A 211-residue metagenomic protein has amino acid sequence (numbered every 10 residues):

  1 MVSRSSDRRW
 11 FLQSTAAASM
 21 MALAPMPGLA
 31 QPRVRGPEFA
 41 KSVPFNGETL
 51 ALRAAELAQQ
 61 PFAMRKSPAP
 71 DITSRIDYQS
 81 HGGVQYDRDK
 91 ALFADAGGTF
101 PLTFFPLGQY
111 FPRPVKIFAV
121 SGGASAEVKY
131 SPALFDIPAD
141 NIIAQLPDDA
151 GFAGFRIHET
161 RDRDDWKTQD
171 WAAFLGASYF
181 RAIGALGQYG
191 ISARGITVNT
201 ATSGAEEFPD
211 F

Functional and structural regions predicted by a protein language model:
M1-S19: N-terminal secretory signal peptides and thylakoid transit peptides that target proteins across membranes
R4, P25-K66, D71: C-terminal segment of N-terminal export signals and the immediately downstream linker at the start of the mature
P61-N199: Solvent-exposed N-terminal domain segments of exported/luminal and surface proteins
T202-F211: Edge strands and adjacent loops of beta-rich recognition modules
